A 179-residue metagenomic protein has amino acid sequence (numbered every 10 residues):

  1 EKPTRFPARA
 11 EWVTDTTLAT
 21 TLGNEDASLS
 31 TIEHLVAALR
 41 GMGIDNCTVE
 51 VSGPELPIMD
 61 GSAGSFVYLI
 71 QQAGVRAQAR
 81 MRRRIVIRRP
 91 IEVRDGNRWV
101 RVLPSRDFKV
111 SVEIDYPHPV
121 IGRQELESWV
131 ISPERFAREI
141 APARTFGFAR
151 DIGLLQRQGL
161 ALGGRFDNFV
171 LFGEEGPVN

Functional and structural regions predicted by a protein language model:
E1-D45, E50-N179: C-terminal regulatory domains involved in ligand/effector binding and gene-expression control
